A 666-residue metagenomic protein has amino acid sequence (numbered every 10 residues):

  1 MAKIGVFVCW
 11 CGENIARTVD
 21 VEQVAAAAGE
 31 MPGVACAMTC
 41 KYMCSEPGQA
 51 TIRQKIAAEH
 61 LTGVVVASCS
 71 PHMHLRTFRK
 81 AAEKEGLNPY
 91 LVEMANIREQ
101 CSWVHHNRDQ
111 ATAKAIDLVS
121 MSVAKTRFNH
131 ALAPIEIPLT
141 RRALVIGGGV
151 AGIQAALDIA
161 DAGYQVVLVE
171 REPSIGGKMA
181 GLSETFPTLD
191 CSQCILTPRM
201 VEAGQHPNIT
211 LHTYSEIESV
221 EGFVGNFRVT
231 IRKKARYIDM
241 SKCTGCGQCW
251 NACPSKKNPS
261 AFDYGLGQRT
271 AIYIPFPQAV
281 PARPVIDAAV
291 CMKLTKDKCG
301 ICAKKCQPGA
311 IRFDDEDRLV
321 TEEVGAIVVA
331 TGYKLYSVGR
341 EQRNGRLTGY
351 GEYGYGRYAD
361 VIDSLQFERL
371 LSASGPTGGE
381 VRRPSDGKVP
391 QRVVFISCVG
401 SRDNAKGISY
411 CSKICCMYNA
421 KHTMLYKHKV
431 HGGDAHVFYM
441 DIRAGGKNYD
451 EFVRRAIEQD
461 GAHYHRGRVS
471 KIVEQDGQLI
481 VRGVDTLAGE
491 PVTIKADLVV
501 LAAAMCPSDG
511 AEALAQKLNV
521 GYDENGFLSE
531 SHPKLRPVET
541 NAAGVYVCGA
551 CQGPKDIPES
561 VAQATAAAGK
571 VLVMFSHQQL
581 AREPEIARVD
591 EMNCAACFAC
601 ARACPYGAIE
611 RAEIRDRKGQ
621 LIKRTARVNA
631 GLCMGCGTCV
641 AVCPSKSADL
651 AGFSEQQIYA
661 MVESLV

Functional and structural regions predicted by a protein language model:
M1-V666: Residues forming the flavin
